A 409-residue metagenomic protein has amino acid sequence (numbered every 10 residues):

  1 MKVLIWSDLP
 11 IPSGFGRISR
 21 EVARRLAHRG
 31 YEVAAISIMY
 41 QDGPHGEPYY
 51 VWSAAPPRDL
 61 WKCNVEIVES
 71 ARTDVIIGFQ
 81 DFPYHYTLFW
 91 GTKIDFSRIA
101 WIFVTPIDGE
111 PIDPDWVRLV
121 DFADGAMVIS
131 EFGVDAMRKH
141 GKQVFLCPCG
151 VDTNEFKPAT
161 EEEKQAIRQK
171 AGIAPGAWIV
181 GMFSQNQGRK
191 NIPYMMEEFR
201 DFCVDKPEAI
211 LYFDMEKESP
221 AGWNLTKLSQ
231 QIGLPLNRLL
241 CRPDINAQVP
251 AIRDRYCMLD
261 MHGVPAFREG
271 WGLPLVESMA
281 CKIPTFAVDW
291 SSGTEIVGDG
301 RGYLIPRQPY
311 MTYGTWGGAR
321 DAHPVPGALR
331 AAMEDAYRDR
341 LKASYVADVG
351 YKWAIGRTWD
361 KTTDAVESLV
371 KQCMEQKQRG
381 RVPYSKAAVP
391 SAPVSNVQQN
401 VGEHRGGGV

Functional and structural regions predicted by a protein language model:
L4, A174-K190, M196-F199, L211-Y212: Conserved donor-binding/catalytic core segment of Leloir-type glycosyltransferases
I94, G222-D254: Nucleotide-activated donor-binding/catalytic signature segment of Leloir-type glycosyltransferases, i.e., the conserved
F132, G150: Carbohydrate-associated surface elements
K157-I173: A short helix/loop element that forms part of the nucleotide-sugar donor recognition site in Leloir-type
Q169, A328, D335, K342-G356: A short, well-ordered alpha-helix in the C-terminal region of glycosyltransferases
F267: Aromatic "clamp/platform" in nucleotide-sugar-dependent glycosyltransferases that forms part of the donor/acceptor
L275, P284-A287, V297, Y303-L304: Short hydrophobic beta-strand element within catalytic cores of glycosyltransferases and related nucleotide-activated
T294-D335: Change "using UDP/GDP/dTDP sugars" to "using nucleotide sugars
